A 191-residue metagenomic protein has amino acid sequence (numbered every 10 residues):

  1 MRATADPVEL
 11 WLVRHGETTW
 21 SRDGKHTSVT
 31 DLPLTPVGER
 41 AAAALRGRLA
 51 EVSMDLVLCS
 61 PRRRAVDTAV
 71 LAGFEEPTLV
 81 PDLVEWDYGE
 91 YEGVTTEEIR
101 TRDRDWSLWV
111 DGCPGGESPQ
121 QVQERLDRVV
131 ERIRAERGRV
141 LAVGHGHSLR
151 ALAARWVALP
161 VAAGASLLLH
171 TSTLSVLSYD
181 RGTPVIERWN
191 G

Functional and structural regions predicted by a protein language model:
M1-V8, V52, W86-E97, A154-G191: Acidic, low-complexity terminal tails and accessory targeting/binding regions of phosphate-metabolizing enzymes
R2-P7, A43-D103, S107: Phosphate-coordination/substrate-recognition cap region in phosphate-metabolizing enzymes
V8-T68, P114-D127: Loop-to-helix element that buttresses phosphate recognition and phosphoryl-transfer chemistry
L10, E136-G146: Generic beta-sheet signal
T18, S148-L149: Short active-site segment of divalent metal-dependent hydrolases/proteases that encodes the spacing between
G24-K25, A69-L71, A153-W156: Short amphipathic alpha-helical segments
S60-R62, D82, L126, V143-H147 (+1 more regions): Short, well-ordered beta-to-alpha junction loops that form the rim of enzyme active sites and present histidine/acidic
T101-Q121: Short glycine/proline- and acidic residue-enriched helix-loop micro-motifs that form flexible lids or anion-recognition
